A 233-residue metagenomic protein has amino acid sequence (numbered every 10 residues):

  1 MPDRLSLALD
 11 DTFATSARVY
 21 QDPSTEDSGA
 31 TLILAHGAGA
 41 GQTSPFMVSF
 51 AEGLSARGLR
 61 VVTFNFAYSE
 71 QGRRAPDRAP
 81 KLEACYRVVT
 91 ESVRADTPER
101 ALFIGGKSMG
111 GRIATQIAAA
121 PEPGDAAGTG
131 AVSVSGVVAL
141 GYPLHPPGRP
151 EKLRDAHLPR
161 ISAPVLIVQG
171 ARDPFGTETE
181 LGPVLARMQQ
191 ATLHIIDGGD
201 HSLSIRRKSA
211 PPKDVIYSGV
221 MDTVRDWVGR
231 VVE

Functional and structural regions predicted by a protein language model:
L5-L102, T129, L203-P211: Serine-hydrolase catalytic machinery in alpha/beta-hydrolase-like enzymes
I33-G37, G141, Q169: The conserved beta1-alpha1 loop
M47, E151-R154, A163, G176-L185: Short alpha-helix in the alpha/beta-hydrolase fold that links the catalytic acid
Y86-A163: Primarily recognizes the serine-hydrolase "nucleophile elbow" in alpha/beta-hydrolase and SGNH/GDSL folds
R160-S162, I167-Q169, D173: Short beta-strand/loop motif that positions the catalytic acidic residue of the alpha/beta-hydrolase fold
A171-F175, H201-S202: Acidic catalytic loop of the alpha/beta-hydrolase fold
R187-I205: Catalytic histidine neighborhood in serine/cysteine hydrolases with alpha/beta-hydrolase-type architecture
R207-E233: Catalytic active-site module of serine/aspartate enzymes centered on a nucleophile-bearing elbow/loop
